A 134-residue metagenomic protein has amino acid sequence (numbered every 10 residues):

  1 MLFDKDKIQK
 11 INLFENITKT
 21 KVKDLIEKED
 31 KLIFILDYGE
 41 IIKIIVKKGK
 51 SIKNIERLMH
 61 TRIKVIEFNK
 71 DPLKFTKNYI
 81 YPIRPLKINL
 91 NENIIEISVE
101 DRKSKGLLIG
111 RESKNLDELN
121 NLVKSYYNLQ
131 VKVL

Functional and structural regions predicted by a protein language model:
M1-L134: RNA-contacting regions in translation and RNA-metabolism proteins, encompassing KH/S1 modules where present
